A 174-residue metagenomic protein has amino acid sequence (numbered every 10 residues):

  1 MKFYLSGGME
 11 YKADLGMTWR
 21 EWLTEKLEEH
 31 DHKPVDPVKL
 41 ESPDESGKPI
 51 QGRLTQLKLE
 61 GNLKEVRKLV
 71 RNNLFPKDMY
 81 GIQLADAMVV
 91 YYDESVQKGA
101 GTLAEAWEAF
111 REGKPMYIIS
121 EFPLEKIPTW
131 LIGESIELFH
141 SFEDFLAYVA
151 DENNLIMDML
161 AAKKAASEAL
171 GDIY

Functional and structural regions predicted by a protein language model:
M1-Y174: Conserved catalytic or regulatory cores that recognize and/or transform ribose-phosphate-containing ligands
